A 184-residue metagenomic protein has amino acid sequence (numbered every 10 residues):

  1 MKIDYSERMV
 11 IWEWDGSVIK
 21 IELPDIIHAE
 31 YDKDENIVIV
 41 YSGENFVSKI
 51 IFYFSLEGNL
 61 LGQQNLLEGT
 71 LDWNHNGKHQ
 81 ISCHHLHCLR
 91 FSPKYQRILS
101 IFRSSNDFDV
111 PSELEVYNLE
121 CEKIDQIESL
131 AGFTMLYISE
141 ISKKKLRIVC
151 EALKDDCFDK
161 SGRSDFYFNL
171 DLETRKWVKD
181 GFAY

Functional and structural regions predicted by a protein language model:
M1-R8, V18-E44, S48-K49, Q80-Y95 (+2 more regions): Repeated scaffold domains used in trafficking and secretory/extracellular systems, primarily beta-propellers
K2-S6, Y41-E44, S100-P111, I148-F158: Beta-strand C-termini and the immediately following turn/loop, strongest in propeller blades
W12, I19-L23, G62, G69-C83 (+2 more regions): Aromatic (tryptophan-biased) beta-strands that constitute blades/sheets of beta-rich domains
F46-D72, N106-E115, D156-F168: Structural motif
G58, C121, T174-R175: Residue-level signal for glycine
L66-N106: Extracellular-facing segments of soluble proteins and assemblies that are Gly/Ser/Thr-biased and enriched in aromatics
S82-F91, S105-V110, Y117-K154: Eukaryote-skewed repeat-based solenoidal scaffolds used as protein-protein interaction platforms, primarily
Q126, I138-Y184: Acidic, proline/glycine-rich low-complexity IDRs
